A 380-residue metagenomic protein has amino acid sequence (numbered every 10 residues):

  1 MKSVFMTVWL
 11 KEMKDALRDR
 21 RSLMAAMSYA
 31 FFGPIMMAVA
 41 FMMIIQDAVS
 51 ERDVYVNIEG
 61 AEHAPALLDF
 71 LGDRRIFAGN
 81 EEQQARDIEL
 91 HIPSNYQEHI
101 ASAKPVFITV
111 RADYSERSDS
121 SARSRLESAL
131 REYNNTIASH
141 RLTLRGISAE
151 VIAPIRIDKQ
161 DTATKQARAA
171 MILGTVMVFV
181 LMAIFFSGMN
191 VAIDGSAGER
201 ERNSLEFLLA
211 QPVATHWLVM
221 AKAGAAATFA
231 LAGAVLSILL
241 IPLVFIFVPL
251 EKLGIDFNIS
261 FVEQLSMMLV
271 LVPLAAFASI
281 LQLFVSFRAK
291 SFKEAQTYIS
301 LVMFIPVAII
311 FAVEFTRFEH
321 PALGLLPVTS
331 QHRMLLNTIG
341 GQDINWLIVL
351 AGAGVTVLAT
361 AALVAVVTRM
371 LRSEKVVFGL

Functional and structural regions predicted by a protein language model:
M1-V8: Short, Lys/Arg-rich, polar N-terminal cytosolic tail immediately upstream of the first transmembrane signal-anchor
V4, K14-D15, R20-P65, D69 (+7 more regions): Transmembrane helix-boundary elements of multi-pass transport/secretion proteins, especially ABC-type permease modules
S28, F32-S50, A289-L325: Transmembrane helix segments
A30-G33, S128, A226, S300-F304 (+2 more regions): Residue-level recognition of pore/gate-forming positions within transmembrane alpha-helices of multi-pass
D69-T143: Extracytoplasmic loops/domains of multi-pass membrane proteins
F179-F186, A214, A227-L231, F277 (+2 more regions): Hydrophobic transmembrane alpha-helices
N258, V262-F287, V307-I310, G354-V364: Hydrophobic alpha-helical transmembrane segments of polytopic membrane proteins
R317-G341: Short hydrophobic, aromatic-rich alpha-helical segments embedded in or entering the lipid bilayer of multi-pass
